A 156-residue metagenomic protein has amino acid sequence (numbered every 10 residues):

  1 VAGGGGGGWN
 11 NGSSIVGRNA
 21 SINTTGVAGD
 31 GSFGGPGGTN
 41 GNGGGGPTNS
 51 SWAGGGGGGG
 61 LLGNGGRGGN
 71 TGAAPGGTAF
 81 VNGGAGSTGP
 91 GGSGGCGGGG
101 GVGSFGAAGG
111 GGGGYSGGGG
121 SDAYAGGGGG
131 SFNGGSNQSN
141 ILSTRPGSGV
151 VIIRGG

Functional and structural regions predicted by a protein language model:
V1-G156: Low-complexity, glycine/proline-biased repetitive segments and flexible coils/loops
